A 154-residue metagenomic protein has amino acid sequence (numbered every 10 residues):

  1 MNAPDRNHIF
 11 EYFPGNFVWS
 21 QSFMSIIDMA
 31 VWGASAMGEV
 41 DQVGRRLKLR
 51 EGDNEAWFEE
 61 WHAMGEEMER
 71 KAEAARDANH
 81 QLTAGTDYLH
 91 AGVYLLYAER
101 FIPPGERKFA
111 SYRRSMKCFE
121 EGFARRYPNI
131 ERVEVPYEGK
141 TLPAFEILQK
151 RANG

Functional and structural regions predicted by a protein language model:
M1-W57: Long, non-catalytic architectural segments outside compact domain cores
G52-E59, A78, L82: Short, solvent-exposed segments of well-ordered alpha helices
W61, S111-N153: N-terminal cap/lid segment of alpha/beta-hydrolase-fold proteins
W61-G65, Y88: Short amphipathic alpha-helical heptad-repeat segments
E69, L95-I102, F119, F123: A structural signal for well-ordered alpha-helices, especially hydrophobic packing surfaces of coiled-coils
Q81, G85-A110: Short, charge-rich amphipathic alpha-helical segments embedded in non-transmembrane helical bundles/solenoids
